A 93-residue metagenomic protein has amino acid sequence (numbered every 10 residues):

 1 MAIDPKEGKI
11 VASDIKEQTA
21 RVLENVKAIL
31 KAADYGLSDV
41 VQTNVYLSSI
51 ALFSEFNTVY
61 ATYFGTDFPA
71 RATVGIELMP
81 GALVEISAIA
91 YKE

Functional and structural regions predicted by a protein language model:
M1-E93: Short, polar/acidic, helix-capping and beta-turn segments at strand->helix junctions that line the mouths
